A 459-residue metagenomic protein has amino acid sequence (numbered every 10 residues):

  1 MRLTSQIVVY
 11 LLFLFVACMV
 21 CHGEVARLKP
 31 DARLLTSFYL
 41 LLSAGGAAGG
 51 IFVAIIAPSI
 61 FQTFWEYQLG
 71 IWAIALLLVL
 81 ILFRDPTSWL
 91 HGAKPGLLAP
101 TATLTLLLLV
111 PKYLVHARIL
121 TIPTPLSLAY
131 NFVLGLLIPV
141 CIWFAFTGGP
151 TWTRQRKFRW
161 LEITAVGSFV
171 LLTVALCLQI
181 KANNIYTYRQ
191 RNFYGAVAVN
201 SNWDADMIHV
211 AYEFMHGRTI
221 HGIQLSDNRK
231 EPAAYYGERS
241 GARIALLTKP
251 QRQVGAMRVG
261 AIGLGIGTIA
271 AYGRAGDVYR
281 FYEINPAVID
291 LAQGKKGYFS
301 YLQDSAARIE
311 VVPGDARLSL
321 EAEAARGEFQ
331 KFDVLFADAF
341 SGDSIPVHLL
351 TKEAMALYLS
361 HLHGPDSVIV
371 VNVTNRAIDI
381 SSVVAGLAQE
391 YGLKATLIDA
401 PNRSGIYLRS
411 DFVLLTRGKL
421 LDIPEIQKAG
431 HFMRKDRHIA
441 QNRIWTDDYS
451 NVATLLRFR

Functional and structural regions predicted by a protein language model:
M1-M433, D447-R459: Alpha-helical transmembrane segments of multi-pass membrane proteins
A292, H438, N442: ABC-family ATPase nucleotide-binding domain "signature/switch" substructure
